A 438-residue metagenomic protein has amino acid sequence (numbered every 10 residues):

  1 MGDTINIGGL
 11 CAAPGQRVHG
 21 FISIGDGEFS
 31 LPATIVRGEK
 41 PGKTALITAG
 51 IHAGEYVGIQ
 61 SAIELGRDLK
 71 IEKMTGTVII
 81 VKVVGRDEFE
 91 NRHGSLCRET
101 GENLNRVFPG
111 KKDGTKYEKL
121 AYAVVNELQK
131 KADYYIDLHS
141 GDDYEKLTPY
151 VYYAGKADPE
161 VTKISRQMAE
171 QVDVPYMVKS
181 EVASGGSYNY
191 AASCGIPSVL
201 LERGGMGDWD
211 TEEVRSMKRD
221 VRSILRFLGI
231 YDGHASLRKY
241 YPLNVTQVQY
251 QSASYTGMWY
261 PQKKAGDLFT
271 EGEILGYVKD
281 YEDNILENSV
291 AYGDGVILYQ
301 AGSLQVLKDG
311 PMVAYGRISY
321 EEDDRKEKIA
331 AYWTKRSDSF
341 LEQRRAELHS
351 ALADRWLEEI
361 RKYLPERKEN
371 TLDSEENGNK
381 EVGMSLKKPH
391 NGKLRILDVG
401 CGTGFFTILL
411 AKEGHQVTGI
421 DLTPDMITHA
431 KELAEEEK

Functional and structural regions predicted by a protein language model:
M1-D323: Structured catalytic-domain cores with a bias toward divalent-metal coordination
K43, K393-R395: Nucleotide donor/acceptor-binding cores
G66, E170, T334, L341 (+4 more regions): Class I S-adenosyl-L-methionine
D324-D373, G378-N379, K387: Conserved class I S-adenosyl-L-methionine
L397-V399, T403-K438: Class I SAM-dependent methyltransferase SAM/SAH-binding core
